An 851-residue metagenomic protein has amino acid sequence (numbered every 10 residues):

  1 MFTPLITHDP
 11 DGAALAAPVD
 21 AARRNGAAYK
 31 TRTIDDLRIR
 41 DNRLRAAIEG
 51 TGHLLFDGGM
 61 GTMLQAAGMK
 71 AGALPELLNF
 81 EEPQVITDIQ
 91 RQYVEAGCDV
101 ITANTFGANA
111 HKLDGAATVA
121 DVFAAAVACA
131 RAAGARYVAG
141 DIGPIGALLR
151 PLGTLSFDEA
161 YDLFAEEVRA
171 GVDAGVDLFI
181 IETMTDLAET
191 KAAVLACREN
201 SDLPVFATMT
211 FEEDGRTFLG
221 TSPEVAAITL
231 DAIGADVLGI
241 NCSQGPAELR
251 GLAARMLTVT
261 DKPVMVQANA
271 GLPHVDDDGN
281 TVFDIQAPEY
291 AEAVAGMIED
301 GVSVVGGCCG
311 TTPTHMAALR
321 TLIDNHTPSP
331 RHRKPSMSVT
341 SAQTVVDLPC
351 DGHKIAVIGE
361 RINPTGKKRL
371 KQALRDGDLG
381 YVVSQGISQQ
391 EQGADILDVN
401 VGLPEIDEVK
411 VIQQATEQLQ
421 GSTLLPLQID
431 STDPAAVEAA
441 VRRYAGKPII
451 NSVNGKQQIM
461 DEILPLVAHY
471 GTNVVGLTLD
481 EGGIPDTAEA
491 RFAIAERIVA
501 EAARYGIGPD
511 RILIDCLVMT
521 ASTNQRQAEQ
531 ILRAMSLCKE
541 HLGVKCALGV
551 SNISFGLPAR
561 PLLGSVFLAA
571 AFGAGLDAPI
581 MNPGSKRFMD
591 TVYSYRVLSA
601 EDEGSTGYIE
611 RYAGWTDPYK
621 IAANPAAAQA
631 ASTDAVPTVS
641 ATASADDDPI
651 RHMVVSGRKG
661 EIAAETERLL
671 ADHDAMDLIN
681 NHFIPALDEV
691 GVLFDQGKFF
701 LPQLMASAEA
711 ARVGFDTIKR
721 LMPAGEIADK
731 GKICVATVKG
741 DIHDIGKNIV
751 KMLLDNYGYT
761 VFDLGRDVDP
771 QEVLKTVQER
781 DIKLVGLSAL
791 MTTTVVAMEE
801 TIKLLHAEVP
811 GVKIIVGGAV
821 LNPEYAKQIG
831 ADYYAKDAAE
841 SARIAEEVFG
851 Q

Functional and structural regions predicted by a protein language model:
M1-L513, M519-Q851: Domain-level signal for soluble alpha/beta catalytic cores
